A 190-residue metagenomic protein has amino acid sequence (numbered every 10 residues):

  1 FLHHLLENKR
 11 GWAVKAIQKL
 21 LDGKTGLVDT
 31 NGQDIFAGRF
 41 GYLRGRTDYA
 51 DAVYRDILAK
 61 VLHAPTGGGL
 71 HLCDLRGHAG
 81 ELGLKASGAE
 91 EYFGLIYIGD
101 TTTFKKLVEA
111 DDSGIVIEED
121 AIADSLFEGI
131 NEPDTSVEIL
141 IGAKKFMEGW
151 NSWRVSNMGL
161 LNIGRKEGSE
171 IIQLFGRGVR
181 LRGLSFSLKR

Functional and structural regions predicted by a protein language model:
F1-L140, R165-K166, L184-K189: Conserved C-terminal RecA-like helicase domain
L6, R154, I163, V179-R180: Residue-level marker of positions within ordered structural domains that often coincide with functionally constrained
K19, F104, G142, W153 (+1 more regions): Residue-level detector of solvent-exposed, low-hydrophobicity positions
I141-S156, L174-G178: SF2 helicase motor core recognition
M147-E148, G164-K166: Solvent-exposed loop/turn segments at secondary-structure junctions within structured extracellular/periplasmic domains
M158, R165-S187: Conserved SF2 helicase motif VI
